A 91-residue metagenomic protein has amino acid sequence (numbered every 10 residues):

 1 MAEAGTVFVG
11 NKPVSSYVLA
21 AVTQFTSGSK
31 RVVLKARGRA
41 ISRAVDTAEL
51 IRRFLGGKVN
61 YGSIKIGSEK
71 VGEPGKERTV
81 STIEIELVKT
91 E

Functional and structural regions predicted by a protein language model:
M1, T26, G56-K58, E77: A generic structural signal for short, solvent-exposed coil/turn residues that cap or connect secondary-structure
M1-F25: Histone-fold modules and their flanking histone-like tails across chromatin and transcription assemblies
A4-T6, V22, S29-V33, K58-S63 (+1 more regions): Beta-strand-rich binding-surface signature of beta-sandwich/beta-barrel folds used to engage anionic ligands
K12, R37, V88: Structured beta-strand/turn binding interfaces of compact recognition modules in eukaryotic regulators
T26-S42: Short glycine-rich, basic-tinged beta-strand/loop micro-motifs
A40-G62: Short, hydrophobic/π-rich interface segment
G62-E91: C-terminal edge-of-domain segments
